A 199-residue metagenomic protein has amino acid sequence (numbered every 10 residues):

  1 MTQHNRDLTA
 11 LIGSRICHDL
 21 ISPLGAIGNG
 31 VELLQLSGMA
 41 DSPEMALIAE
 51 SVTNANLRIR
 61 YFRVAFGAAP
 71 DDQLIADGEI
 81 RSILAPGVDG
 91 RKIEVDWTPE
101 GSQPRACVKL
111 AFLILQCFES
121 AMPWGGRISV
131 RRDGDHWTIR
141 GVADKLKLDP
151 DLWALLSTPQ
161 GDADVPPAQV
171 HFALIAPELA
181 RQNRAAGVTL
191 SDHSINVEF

Functional and structural regions predicted by a protein language model:
M1-L57, Y61: N-terminal hydrophobic targeting segments
T2-L11, P43, R91-E119, P123 (+1 more regions): Conserved short strand/loop->alpha-helix "switch" segment adjacent to the catalytic nucleotide/phosphoryl-transfer site
A10-S37, R105-R132, H171-R181: Conserved ATP-binding N-box helix of the HATPase_c
D41-E94: Conserved DHp (HisKA) dimerization/phosphotransfer helix of two-component histidine kinases, i.e., the long coiled-coil
V95-G101, R132-G134, A143: Heptad-repeat coiled-coil segments of the DHp/HisKA dimerization-phosphoacceptor module
D135-F172, F199: Glycine-rich/acidic phosphate-handling loop/turn and adjacent ATP-lid/helix of nucleotide-binding kinase/ATPase domains
N183-L190: Glycine-rich ATP-binding loops of the HATPase_c
S191-V197: Glycine-rich nucleotide-binding loop
